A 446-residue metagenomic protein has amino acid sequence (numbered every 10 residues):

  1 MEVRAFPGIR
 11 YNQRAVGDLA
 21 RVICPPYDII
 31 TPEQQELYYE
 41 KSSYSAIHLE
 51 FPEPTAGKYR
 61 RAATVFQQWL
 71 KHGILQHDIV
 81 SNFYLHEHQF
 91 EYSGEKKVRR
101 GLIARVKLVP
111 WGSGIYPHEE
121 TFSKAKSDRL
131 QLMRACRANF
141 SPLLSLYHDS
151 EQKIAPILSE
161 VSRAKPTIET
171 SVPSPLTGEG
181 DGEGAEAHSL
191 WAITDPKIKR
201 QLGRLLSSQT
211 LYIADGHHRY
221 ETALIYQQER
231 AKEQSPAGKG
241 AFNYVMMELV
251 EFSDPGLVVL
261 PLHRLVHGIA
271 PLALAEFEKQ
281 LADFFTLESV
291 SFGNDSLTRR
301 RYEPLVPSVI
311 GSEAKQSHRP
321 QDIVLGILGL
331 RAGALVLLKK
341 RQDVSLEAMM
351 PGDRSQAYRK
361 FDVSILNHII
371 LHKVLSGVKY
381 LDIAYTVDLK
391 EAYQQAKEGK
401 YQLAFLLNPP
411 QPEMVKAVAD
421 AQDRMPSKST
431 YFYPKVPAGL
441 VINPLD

Functional and structural regions predicted by a protein language model:
M1-V172, G184-I310, P320-D446: Surface-exposed, charge/polar-rich loops and edge strands
G178-G180, Q316: Glycine-biased, low-complexity coil/linker segments
